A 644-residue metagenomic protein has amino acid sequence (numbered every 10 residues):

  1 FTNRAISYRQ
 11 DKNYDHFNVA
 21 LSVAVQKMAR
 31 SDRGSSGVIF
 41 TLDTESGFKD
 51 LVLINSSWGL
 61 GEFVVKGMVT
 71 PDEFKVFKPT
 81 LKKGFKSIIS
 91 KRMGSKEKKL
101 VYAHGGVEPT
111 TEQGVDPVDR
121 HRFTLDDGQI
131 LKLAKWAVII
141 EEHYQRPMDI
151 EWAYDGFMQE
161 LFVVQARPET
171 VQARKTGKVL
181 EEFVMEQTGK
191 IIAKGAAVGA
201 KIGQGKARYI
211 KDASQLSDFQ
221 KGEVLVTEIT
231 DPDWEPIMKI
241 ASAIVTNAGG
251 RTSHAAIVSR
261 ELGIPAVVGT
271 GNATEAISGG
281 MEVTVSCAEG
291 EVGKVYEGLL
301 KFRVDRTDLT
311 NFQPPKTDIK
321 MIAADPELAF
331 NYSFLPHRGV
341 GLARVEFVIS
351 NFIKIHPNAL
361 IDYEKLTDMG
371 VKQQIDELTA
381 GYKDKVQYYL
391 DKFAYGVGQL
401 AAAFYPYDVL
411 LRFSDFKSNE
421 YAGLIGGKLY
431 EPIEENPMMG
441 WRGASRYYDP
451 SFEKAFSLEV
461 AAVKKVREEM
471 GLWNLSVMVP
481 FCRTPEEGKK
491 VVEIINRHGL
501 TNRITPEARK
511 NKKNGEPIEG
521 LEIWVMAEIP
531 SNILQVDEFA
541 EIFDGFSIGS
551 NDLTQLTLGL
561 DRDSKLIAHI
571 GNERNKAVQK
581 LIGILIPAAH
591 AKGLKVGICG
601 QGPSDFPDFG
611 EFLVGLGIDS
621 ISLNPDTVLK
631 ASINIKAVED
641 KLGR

Functional and structural regions predicted by a protein language model:
F1-S46, S57, P109-H143, P147: Extended, highly charged
R4-N13, R146-A153, L410-S414, S476 (+1 more regions): Short coil/turn segments at secondary-structure boundaries
S22-Q26, V38-T41, V52-N55, D149 (+21 more regions): Structured core elements
M28-F74, M148-A173, S253-V258, L328-I349 (+2 more regions): Conserved phosphate/anionic-ligand binding catalytic regions in large, soluble enzymes, centered on
D32, A137, T307-R644: Conserved alpha/beta-domain cores
S35-T44, F48-H104, L161-R167, K175-K178 (+2 more regions): Beta-strand scaffold of nucleotide-dependent catalytic cores
V52-D149, Y154-F157, A196-K201, K221 (+5 more regions): Conserved catalytic alpha/beta cores of large enzymes that bind or transform nucleotide phosphates and polynucleotides
F157, E169-A173, A193-A196, K201-V224 (+2 more regions): Acidic, glycine-rich flexible loop/linker segments
